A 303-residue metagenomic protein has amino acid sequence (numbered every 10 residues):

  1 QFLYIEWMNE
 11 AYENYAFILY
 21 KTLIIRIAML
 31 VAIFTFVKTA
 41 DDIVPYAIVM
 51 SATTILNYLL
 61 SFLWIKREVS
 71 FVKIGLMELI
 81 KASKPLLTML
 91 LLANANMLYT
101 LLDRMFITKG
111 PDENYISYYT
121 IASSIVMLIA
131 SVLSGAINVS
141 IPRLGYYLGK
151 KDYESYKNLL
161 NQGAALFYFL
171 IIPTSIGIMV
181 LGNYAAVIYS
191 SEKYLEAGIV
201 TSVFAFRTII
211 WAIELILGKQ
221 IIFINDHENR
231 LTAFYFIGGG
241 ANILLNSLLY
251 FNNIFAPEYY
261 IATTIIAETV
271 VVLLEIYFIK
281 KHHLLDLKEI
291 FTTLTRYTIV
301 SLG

Functional and structural regions predicted by a protein language model:
Q1, L160-I213, G240-N252: Alpha-helical transmembrane segments of multi-pass membrane transport and lipid-handling proteins
Q1-Y20, A205-I237: Membrane-interface junctions at transmembrane-helix termini in multi-pass inner-membrane proteins
Y12-F17, L23-Y58, E228-N229, G238-V272 (+2 more regions): Membrane-interface helix-loop junctions in multi-pass transport and translocation proteins
F17, E78-T88, L166-F167, V200 (+1 more regions): Membrane-interface "helix-start" segments
T35-T39, M97-L128, Y146-Y147, N183-K193: Helix-terminus/linker motif at the lipid-water interface of multi-pass membrane proteins
I43, K81-M89, I107-M127, E154-L159 (+2 more regions): Interfacial/gating helices of multi-pass transporter permease domains
I43-V49, L59-T100, M105, V139 (+2 more regions): Interhelical loop/hinge segments that connect adjacent transmembrane helices in multipass membrane
A122, V126, A130-A164, Y168-I171 (+1 more regions): Helix-loop junctions and terminal segments of transmembrane helices in multi-pass membrane transport/translocation
